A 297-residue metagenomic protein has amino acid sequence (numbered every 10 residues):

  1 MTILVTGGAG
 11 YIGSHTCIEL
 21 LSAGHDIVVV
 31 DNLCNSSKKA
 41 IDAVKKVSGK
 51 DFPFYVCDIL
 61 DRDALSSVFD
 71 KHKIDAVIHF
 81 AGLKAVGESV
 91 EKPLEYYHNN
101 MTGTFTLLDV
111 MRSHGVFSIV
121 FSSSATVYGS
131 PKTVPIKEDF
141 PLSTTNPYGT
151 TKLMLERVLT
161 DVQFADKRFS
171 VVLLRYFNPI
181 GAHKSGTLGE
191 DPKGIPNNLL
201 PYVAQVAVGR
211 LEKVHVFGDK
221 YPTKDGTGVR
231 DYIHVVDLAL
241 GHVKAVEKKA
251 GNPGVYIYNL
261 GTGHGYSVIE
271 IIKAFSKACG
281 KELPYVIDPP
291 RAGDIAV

Functional and structural regions predicted by a protein language model:
M1-A182: N-terminal Rossmann-like NAD(P)+-binding domain of SDR-like oxidoreductases, especially those catalyzing
E19, A23, V110, V206 (+2 more regions): Short alpha-helical functional segments enriched in proximate histidine and acidic residues
N32, S36, D191-L199: Short acidic-hydrophobic sequence patches enriched in Asp/Glu that either
L60, E91, N99-T102, N146 (+6 more regions): Residue-level signal for the nucleotide or nucleotide-sugar donor/cofactor binding architecture
L107, L159, V203, G241 (+2 more regions): Aromatic/hydrophobic pocket-lining residues that form π-stacking "cages" and hydrophobic walls in ligand
T145, I180-P196, A204-Q205, K220-V236 (+1 more regions): Glycine-rich "substrate-gating" loop/helix at the edge of Rossmann-like oxidoreductase active sites
V208-V297: C-terminal substrate-binding subdomain of Rossmann-fold SDR/epimerase-dehydratase oxidoreductases
